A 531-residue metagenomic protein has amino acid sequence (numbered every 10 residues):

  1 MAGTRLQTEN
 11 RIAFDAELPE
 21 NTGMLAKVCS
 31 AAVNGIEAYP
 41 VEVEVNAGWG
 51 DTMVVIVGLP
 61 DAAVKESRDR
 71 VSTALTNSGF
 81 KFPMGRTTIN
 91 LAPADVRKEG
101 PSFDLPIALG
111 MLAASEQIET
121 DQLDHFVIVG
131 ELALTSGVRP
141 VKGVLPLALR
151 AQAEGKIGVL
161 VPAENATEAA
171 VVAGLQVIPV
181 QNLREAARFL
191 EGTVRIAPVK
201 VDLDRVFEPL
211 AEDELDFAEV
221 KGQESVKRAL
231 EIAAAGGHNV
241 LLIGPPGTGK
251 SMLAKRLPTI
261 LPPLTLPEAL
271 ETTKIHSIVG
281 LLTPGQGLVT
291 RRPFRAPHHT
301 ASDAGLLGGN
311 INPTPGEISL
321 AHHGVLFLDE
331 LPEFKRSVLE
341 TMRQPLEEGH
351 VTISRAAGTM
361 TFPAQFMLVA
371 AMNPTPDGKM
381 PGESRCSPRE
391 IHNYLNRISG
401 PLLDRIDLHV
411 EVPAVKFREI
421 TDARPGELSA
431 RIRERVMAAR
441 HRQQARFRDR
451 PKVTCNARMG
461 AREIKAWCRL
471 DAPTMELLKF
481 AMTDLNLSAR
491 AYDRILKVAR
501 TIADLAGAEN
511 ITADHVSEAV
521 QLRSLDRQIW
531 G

Functional and structural regions predicted by a protein language model:
A2-L241, P245-S251, S354, A491-Y492 (+1 more regions): Peripheral, non-AAA+ core regions of ATP-driven protein-machinery
V57-R68, P83, N90-G100, N312-P313 (+1 more regions): Basic, amphipathic alpha-helical bundle interface domains used for macromolecular binding and assembly
V129, L328-L331: Hydrophobic residues in beta-strands of the RecA-like P-loop NTPase core, especially within AAA+ ATPase
E231, P293, A304-V325: Conserved alpha-helical scaffold flanking the Walker A/P-loop in AAA+ ATPase domains
L242-L281: Walker A/P-loop
G244, G308, E330: The Walker A (P-loop) glycine that initiates the GxxxxGKT/S ATP-binding motif of P-loop NTPases
G287-G305: Inter-Walker segment of RecA-like/P-loop motor cores
